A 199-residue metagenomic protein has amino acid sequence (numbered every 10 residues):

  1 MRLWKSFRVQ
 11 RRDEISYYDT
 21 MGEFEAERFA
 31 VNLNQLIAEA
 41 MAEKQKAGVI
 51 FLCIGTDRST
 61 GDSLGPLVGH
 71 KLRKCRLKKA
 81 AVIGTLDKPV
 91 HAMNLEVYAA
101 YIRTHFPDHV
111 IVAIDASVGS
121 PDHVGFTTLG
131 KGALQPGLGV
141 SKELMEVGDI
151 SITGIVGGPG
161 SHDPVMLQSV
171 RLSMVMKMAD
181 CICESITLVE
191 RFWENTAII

Functional and structural regions predicted by a protein language model:
M1-I111, A116-I199: N-terminal catalytic or cofactor-binding beta/alpha core of small enzyme domains
